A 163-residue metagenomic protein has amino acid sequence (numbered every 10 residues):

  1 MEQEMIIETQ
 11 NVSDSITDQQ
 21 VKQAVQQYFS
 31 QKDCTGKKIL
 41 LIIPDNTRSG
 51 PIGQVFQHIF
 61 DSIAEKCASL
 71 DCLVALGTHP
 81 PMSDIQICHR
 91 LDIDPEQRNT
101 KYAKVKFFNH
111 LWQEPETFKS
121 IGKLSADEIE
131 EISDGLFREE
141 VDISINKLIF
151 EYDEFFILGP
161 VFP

Functional and structural regions predicted by a protein language model:
M1-Q20: N-terminal amphipathic/basic leader segments beginning at the initiator methionine
D14, D18-K22, D134-E139: A conditional alpha-helix N-cap/helix-loop micro-motif detector
Q20-Q27, Q54: Well-ordered alpha-helical segments embedded in enzymatic catalytic cores
A24-L40, K66, L148-I149: Glycine-rich phosphate/diphosphate-binding loops that line cofactor/substrate pockets in enzymes
K38-S49, D71-G77, F155-G159: Short glycine-rich or small-residue beta-strand-to-loop segments that form or flank ligand, phosphate, metal/Fe-S
R48-L70: Histidine-anchored nucleotide/phosphate-binding helix
C67-D71, A75-M82, D92: Auxiliary alpha/beta "docking" domains used to position bulky ligands
M82-P163: An acidic, phosphate/nucleotide-engaging active-site surface
